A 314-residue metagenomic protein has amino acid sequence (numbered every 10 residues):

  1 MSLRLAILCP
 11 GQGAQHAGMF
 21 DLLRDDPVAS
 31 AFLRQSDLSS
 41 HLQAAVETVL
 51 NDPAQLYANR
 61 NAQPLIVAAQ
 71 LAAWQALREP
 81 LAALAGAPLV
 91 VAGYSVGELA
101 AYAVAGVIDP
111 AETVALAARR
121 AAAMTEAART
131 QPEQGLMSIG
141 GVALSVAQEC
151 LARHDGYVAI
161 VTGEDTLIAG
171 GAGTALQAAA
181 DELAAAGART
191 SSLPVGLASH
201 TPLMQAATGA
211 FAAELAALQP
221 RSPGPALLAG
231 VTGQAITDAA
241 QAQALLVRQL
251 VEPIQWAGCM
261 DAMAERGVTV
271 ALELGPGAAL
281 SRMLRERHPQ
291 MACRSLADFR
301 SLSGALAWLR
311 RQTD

Functional and structural regions predicted by a protein language model:
S2-V146, V270-G304: FabD-like malonyl-/acyl-CoA
Q12-G13, L38-S40, A105-V251: Alpha/beta catalytic cores of group-transfer enzymes, especially the acyltransferase/condensing modules of polyketide
L65, A69, A175, A210 (+1 more regions): Charged catalytic carboxylate motif
C150, E182, M283-R287, W308: Residue-level signal for well-ordered alpha-helical positions
A210-L215, T237-I254, A271, R287 (+2 more regions): Non-catalytic peripheral regions of patatin-like phospholipases
I254-A262: A short, well-structured juxtamembrane/interface segment
A264-G267: Non-catalytic positions within long, well-ordered alpha-helices that form the structural scaffold/packing of enzyme
